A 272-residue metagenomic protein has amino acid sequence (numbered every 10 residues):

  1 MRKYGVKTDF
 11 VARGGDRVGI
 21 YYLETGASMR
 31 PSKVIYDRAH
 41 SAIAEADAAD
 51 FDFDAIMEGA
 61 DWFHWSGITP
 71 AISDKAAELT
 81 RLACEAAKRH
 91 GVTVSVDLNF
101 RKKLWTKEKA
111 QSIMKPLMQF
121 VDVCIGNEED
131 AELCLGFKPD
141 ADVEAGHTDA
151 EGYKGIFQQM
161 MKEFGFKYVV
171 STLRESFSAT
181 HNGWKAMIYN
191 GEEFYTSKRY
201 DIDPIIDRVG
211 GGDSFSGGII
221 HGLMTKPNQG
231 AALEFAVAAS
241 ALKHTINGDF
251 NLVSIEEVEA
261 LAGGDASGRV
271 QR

Functional and structural regions predicted by a protein language model:
R2-K3, T8-D9, E24-Y195, Y200-I202 (+3 more regions): Ribokinase/PfkB-type carbohydrate-kinase core domain
D9-R17: A short alpha-helix-loop-beta-strand transition element characteristic of N-terminal alpha/beta dinucleotide-binding
D16, E128-E129, D213: Alpha-helix N-cap/helix-start capping motif
G19-L23: Short alpha-helix plus adjacent loop in nuclease-associated cores
Y195, R199-D265, R269-R272: Conserved post-catalytic alpha-helical subdomain immediately downstream of the catalytic base and nucleotide-binding
